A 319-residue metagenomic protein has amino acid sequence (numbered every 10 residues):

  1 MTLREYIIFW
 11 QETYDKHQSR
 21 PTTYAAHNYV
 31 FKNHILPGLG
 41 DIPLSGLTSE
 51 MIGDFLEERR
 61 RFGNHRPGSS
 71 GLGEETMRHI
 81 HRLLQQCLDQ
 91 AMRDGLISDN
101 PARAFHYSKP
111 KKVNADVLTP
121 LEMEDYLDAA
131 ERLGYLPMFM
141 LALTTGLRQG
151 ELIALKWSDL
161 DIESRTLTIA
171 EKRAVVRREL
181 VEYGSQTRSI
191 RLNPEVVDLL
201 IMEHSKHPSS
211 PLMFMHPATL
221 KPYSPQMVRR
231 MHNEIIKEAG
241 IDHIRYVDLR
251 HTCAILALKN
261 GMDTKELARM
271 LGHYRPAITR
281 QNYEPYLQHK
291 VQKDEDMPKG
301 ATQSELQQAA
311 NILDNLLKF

Functional and structural regions predicted by a protein language model:
L3-R4, Q11-L96, K112, L220-M227 (+1 more regions): N-terminal core-binding DNA-recognition domain of tyrosine site-specific recombinases/integrases
I8, G46-S49, E57, R61 (+8 more regions): Phosphate-coordinating loops and pocket residues in cytosolic domains that bind phosphorylated ligands
S70-E74, R78-I80, R93, I97-D99 (+6 more regions): Basic, Lys/Arg- and aromatic-enriched nucleic-acid-binding interface segment
R93, M140, T144-E151, M227 (+3 more regions): C-terminal catalytic core of tyrosine-transesterase DNA break-rejoin enzymes
D159-T166, M262-N282: Short, polar N-cap/turn motifs at the start of nucleic acid-interacting alpha helices
S164, V175-D198, M202, A218-T219 (+1 more regions): C-terminal secondary-structure termini that scaffold catalytic or DNA-interacting sites
R173, L271-Q308: Catalytic-site neighborhood detector that most strongly recognizes the C-terminal catalytic loop/helix of tyrosine
N193-I241: Active-site/catalytic core of tyrosine-dependent DNA strand-transfer enzymes
